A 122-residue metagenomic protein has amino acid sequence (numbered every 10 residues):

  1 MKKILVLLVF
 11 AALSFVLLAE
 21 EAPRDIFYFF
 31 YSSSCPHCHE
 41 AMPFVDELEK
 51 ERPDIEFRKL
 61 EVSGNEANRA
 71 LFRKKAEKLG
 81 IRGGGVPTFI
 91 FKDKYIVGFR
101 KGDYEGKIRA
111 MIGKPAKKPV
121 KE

Functional and structural regions predicted by a protein language model:
M1-L5: Positively charged n-region of N-terminal signal peptides that target proteins for export
L7-S14: Bacterial N-terminal signal peptides
F15-A19: Sec/Tat signal peptide C-region and signal peptidase I cleavage site
E20-R58: Local sequence-structure signature of Cys/Sec-based thiol-disulfide redox active-site neighborhoods
A41-V45, R69, R73, E105-R109: Extracytoplasmic/secreted envelope proteins and their assembly/folding machinery, especially bacterial periplasmic
D54-A70: Thiol-based oxidoreductase modules, predominantly thioredoxin-like and allied folds used for disulfide exchange
K75-G85, I96-G102: Thiol/disulfide oxidoreductase modules built on the thioredoxin-like
I90-K121: Non-catalytic, surface beta->alpha helical segment in thiol-disulfide oxidoreductase systems
